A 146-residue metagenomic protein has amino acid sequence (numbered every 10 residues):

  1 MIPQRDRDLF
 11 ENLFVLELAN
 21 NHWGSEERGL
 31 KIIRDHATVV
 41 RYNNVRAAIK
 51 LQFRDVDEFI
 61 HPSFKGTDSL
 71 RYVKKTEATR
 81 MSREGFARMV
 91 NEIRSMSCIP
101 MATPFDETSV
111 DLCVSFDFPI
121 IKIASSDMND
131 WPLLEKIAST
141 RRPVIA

Functional and structural regions predicted by a protein language model:
M1-L16: N-terminal amphipathic alpha-helix/helix-capping segment at the start of soluble metabolic enzymes
F14-L16, A47-L51, P100-T103, P119-I123 (+1 more regions): Hydrophobic faces of well-ordered beta-strands that scaffold small-molecule active sites in alpha/beta enzyme cores
E17, H36, C113: Conserved, mostly hydrophobic/aromatic
N20-G24, N43-M81, S109: Glycine-rich, proline-tolerant flexible connector loops at the mouths of alpha/beta enzymes
S25-E27, M81-A87, I123-R141: Active-site-adjacent beta->alpha loops and helix N-cap segments on the catalytic face of soluble alpha/beta enzymes
K31-F53, F116-D117: Catalytic domains of carbohydrate-active enzymes, especially glycoside hydrolases
M101-E107, D127-M128: Glycine-rich beta-to-alpha transition loops that act as phosphate-gripper elements at the mouths of alpha/beta enzyme
L112-I121, A138-V144: Glycine-enriched alpha-helix->loop->beta-strand junction motifs that scaffold or abut catalytic
